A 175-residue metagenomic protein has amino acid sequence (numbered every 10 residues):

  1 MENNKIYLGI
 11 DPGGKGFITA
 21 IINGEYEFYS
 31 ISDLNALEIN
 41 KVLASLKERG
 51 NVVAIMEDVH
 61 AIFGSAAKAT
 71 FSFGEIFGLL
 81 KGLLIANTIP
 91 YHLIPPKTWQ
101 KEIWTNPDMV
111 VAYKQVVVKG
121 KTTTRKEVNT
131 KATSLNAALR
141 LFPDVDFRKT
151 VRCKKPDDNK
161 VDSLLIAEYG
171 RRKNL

Functional and structural regions predicted by a protein language model:
M1-L175: Phosphate- and other anionic-substrate recognition elements at nucleic-acid/protein interfaces
